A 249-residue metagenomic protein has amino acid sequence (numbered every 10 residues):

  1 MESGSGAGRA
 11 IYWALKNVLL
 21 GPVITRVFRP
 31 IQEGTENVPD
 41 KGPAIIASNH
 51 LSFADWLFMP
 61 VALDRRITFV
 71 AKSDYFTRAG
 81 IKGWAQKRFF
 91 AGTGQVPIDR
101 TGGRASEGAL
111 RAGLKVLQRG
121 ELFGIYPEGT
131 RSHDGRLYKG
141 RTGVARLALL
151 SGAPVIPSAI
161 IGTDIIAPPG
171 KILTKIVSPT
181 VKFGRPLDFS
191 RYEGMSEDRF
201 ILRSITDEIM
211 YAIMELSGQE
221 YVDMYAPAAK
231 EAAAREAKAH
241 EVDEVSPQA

Functional and structural regions predicted by a protein language model:
E2-A7, I11, E107-A249: Non-catalytic C-terminal accessory region of glycerolipid acyltransferases and related lyso-lipid remodeling enzymes
S3-V27, R78-G94, I172-S178: Alpha-helical membrane-targeting segments
V18, P30-T35, A54-W56, G83 (+2 more regions): A generic local structural motif
T25, V38-G103: Catalytic core of membrane glycerolipid acyltransferases/transacylases, capturing the structured, soluble-facing
T25-Q32, A105-E107, T163-I165: Short gly/ser/thr-rich secondary-structure transition/capping motifs
E33-K41, P227-A229: Short secondary-structure junction/hinge motifs that connect adjacent elements
